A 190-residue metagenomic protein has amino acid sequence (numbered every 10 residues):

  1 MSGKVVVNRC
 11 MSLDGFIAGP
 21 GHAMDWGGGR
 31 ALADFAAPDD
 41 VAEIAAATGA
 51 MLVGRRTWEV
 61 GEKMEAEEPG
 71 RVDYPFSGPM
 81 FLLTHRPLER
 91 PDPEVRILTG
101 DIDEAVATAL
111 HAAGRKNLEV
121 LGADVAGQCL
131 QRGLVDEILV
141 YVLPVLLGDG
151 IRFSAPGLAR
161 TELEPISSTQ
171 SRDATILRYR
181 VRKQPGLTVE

Functional and structural regions predicted by a protein language model:
M1-E190: Enzymes that bind and transform nitrogen-containing heteroaromatic metabolites
